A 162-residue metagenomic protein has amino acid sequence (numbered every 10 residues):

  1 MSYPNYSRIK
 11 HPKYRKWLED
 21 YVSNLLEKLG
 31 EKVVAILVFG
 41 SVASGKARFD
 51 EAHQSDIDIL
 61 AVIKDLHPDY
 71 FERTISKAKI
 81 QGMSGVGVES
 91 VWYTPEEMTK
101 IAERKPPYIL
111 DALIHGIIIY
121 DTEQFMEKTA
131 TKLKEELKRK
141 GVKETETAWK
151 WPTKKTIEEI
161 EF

Functional and structural regions predicted by a protein language model:
M1-V34, V42-H53, K64-F162: Catalytic core of pol beta-like nucleotidyltransferases
